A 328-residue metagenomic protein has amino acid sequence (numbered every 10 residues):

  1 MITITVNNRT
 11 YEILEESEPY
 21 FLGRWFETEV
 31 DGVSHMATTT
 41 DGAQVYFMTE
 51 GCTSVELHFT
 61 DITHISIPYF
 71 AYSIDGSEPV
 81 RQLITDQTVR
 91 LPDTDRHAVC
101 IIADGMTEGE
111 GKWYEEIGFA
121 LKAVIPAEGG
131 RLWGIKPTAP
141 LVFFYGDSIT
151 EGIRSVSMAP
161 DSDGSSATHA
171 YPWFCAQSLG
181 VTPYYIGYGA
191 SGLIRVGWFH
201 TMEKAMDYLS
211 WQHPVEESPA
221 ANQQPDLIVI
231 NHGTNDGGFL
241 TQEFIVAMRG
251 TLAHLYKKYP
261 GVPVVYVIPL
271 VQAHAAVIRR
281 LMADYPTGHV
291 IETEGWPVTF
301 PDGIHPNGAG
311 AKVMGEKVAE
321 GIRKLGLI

Functional and structural regions predicted by a protein language model:
M1-Y145, T150-G164, R323-I328: N-terminal secretory targeting modules
V89, S191-I194, W296-P301: A short acidic, often aromatic-flanked loop/helix-cap motif at beta-alpha or helix-coil junctions that lines enzyme
G134, P219-N222, K257: Structural motif
P140, L179-Y184, Q224-L227, P260-V264 (+1 more regions): Loop/turn elements at helix/coil->beta-strand transitions in domains of secreted/extracellular proteins
G152-I245, I268-A276, H305, A309: Conserved SGNH/GDSL esterase-like catalytic core that processes O-acyl groups on lipids and polysaccharides
F174-S178, T182, I186, T251-K258 (+3 more regions): Structured segments of extracytoplasmic/periplasmic soluble domains in secreted or envelope-associated proteins
V229-N235, R249-R280, D284, E292: Active-site segments of SGNH/GDSL-like serine hydrolases that catalyze O-acetyl group transfer/hydrolysis on lipids
P269-I328: Catalytic His-Asp segment of secreted/periplasmic serine-dependent ester chemistry enzymes
